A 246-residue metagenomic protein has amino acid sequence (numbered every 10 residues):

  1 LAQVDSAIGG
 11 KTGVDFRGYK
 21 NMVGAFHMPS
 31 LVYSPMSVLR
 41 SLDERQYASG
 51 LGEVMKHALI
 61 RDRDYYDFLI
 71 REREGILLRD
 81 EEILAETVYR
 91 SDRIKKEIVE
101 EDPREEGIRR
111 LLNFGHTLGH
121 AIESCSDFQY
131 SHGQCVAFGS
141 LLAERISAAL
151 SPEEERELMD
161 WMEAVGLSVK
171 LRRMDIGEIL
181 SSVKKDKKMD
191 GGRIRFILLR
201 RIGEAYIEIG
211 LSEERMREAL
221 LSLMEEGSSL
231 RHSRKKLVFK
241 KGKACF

Functional and structural regions predicted by a protein language model:
L1-E74: A glycine/threonine-rich phosphate-anchoring loop and its flanking beta-alpha core in nucleotide/phosphate-binding
Q3, S37-V38, G50-H57, D64 (+7 more regions): Alpha-helical scaffold segments in soluble metabolic enzymes
L39, H57-R61, I76, F128 (+3 more regions): Histidine kinase transmitter module recognition
E44, A48, D62-Y66, E81 (+3 more regions): Alpha-helix initiation and N-capping motif
G52, P152-F246: C-terminal charged capping/lid subdomain of soluble metabolic enzymes
D67, R71-G177: Active-site segments that bind and position negatively charged phosphate/pyrophosphate groups
